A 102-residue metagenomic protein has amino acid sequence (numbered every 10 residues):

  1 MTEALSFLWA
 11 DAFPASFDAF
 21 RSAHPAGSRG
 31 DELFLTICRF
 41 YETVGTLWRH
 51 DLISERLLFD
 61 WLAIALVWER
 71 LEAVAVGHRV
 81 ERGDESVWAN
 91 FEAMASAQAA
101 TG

Functional and structural regions predicted by a protein language model:
M1-G102: Acidic, Ser/Pro/Thr-rich low-complexity regulatory regions and the short amphipathic helical interaction modules they
